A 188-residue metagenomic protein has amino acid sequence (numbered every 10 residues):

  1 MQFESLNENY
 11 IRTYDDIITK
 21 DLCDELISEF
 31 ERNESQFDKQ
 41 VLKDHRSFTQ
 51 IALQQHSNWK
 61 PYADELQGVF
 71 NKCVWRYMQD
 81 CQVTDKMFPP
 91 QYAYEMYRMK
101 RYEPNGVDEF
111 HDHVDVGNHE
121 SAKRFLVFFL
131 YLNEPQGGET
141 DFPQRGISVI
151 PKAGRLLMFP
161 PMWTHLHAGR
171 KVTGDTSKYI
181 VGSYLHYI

Functional and structural regions predicted by a protein language model:
M1-L156, T164-I188: Fe(II)/2-oxoglutarate oxygenase catalytic core
